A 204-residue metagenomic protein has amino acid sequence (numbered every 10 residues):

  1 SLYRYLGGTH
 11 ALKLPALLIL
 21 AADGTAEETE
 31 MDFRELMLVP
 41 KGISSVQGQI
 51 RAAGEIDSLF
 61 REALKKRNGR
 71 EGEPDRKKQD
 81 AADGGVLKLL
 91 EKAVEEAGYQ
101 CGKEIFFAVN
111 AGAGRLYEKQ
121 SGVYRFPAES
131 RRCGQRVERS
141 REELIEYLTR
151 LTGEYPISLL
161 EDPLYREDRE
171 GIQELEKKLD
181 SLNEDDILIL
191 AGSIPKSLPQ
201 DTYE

Functional and structural regions predicted by a protein language model:
S1, D23-T25, N110, L160: Buried hydrophobic positions in well-ordered alpha/beta secondary-structure cores of metabolic enzymes
S1-L2, L6, H10, P40 (+7 more regions): Structural signal for hydrophobic packing residues in well-ordered secondary-structure cores of soluble enzyme domains
Y5-R76: Mobile "lid/hinge" segments at catalytic clefts and subdomain interfaces of large enzymes
E73, K77-K78, G84-E204: Catalytic core of soluble alpha/beta enzymes
